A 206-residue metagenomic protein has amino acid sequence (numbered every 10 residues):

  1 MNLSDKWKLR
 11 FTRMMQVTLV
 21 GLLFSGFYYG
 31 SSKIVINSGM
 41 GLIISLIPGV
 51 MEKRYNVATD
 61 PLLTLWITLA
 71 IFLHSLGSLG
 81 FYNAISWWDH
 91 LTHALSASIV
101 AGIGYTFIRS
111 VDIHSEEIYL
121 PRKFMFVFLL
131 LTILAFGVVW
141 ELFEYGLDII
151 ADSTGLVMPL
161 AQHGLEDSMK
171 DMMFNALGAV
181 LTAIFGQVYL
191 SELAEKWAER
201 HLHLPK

Functional and structural regions predicted by a protein language model:
M1-G146, T154, V180-L190, K196-K206: Bulky hydrophobic segments
A135, Q162, A176: Short glycine/serine/threonine-biased micro-segments
D152-K170: Short, membrane-exposed interhelical loops at transmembrane-helix boundaries
S168-A179: Multi-pass membrane catalytic core of lipid/isoprenoid biosynthesis enzymes
